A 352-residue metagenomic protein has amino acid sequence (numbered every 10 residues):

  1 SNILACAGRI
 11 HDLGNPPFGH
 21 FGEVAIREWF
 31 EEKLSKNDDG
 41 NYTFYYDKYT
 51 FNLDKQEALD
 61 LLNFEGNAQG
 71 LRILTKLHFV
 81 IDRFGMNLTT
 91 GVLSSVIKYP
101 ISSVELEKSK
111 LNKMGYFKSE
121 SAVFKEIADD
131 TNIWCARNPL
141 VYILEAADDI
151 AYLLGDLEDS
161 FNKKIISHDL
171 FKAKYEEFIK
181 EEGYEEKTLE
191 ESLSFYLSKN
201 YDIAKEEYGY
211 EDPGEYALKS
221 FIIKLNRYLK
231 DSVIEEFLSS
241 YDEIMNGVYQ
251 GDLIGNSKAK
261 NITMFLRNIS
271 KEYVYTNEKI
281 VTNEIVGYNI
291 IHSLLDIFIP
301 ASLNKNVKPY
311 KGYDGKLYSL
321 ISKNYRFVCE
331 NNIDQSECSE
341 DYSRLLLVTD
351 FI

Functional and structural regions predicted by a protein language model:
S1-C6, L13-K219, K230: Sequence-structural signature of the catalytic-core scaffold of metal-dependent phosphohydrolases that act on
F18, G22, G66, I222 (+5 more regions): Hydrophobic (often cysteine-bearing) scaffold residues that line and stabilize catalytic clefts of nucleotide/cofactor
E126-T131, Y210, I269-E272, I333-E340: Short, charged/polar, low-complexity loop and linker segments that flank or interrupt alpha-helical bundles
Y142, A146-D149, L225, L229-S232 (+6 more regions): Charged, amphipathic alpha-helical oligomerization/scaffolding segments
D149-I150, L157-D159, E235-E236, S240 (+1 more regions): Short, glycine-/Ser/Thr-/acidic-enriched flexible segments
L193-N256, M264, T276: Long, amphipathic alpha-helical stalk/connector segments used for oligomerization, subunit docking, or mechanical
L238-C329: Substrate-recognition/cap regions that form aromatic- and gly/pro-loop-enriched pockets for small-molecule ligands
Y313-F351: Acidic, carboxylate-rich catalytic segments that either coordinate divalent cations
